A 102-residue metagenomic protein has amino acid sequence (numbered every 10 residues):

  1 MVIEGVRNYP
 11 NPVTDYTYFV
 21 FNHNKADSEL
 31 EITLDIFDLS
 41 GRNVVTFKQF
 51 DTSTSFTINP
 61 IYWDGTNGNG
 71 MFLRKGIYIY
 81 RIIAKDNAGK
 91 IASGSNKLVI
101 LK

Functional and structural regions predicted by a protein language model:
M1-Y9, V13-D38, P60, A88: Glycine-centered coil/turn sites that cap beta-strands in beta-rich domains
V6-Y9, F19, T46, M71-K102: C-terminal tail/sorting-segment detector
T33, P60-Y62, R81, K97: Conserved beta-strand and immediately adjacent loop positions that scaffold enzyme active sites
I36-V44, Y78: Short, glycine-anchored, charge-dense loop/turn motifs used at functional sites
D38, N67, A84-D86: Surface-exposed loop/turn motifs at beta-strand-loop junctions within extracellular Ig-like and Fibronectin type III
V45-T54: Solvent-exposed serine/threonine-rich low-complexity stretches and specific carbohydrate-binding patches
F56-I58: Short, solvent-exposed loop/turn segments in extracellular or other extracytoplasmic domains
P60-L73: Signal that preferentially marks extracellular ectodomain short beta-strand elements of beta-sandwich modules
